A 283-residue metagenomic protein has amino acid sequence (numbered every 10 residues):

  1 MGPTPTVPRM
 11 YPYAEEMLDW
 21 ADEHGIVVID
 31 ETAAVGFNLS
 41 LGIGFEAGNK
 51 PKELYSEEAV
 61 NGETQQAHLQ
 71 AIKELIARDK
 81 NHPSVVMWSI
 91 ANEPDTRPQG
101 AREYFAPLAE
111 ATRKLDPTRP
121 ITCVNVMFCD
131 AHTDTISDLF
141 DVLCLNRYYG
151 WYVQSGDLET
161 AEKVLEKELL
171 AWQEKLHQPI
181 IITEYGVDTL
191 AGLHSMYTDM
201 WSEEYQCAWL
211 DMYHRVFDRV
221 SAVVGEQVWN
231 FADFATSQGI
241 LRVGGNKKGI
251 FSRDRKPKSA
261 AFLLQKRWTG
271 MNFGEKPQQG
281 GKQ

Functional and structural regions predicted by a protein language model:
M1-V142, N146-Y149, Q154, T160-P179 (+3 more regions): Active-site mouth of glycoside hydrolases
E184: Conserved active-site aspartate in kinases
L210-R215: A short, acidic, amphipathic alpha-helical segment used as a generic capping/interface helix at domain edges
V220, V224, W229-Q283: Aromatic-rich peripheral "rim/lid" segments of glycoside hydrolase catalytic domains that contact and position glycan
